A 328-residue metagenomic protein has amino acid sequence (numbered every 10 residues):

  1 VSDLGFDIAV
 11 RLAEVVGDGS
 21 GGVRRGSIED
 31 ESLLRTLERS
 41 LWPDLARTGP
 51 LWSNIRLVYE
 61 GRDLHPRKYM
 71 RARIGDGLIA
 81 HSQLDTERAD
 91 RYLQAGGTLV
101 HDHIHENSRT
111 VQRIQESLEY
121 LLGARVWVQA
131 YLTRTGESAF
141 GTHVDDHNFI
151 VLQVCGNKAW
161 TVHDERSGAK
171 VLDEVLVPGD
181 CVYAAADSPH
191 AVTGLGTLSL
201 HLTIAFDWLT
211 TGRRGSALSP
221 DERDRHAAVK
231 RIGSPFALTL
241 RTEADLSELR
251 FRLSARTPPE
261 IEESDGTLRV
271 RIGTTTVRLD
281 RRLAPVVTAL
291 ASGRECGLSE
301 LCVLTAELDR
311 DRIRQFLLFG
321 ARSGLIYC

Functional and structural regions predicted by a protein language model:
S2-D18, I28-R35, R39-D180, S188-A217: Active-site region of the double-stranded beta-helix
R11-L12, V16-G17, S27, R278-C328: Long, charge-rich, low-complexity alpha-helical segments
R24: Short, basic/aromatic recognition patches that contact phosphate-bearing ligands
A186, I204-F206, I272, T305: Active-site proximal loops enriched in glycine and acidic residues that flank catalytic Cys/His/Asp and coordinate
A186-H190, A255-R256: Glycine-rich, charged/polar anion/phosphate-binding loops that engage phosphate groups from diverse ligands
D221-A291, R314, L318, C328: Acidic, low-complexity/disordered tracts enriched in E/D and polar residues
